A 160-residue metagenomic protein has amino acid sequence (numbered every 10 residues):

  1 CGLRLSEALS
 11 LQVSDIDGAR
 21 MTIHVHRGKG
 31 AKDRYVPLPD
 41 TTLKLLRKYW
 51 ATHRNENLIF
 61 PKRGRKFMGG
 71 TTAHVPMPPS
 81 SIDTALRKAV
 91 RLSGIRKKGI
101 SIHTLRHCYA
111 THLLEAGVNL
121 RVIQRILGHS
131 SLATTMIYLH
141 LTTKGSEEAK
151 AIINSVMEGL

Functional and structural regions predicted by a protein language model:
C1-R20, R121: Short, charged phosphate-coordinating catalytic segments
A8, V25, L38, L86 (+2 more regions): Mobile genetic element proteins and their domesticated derivatives, centered on retroelements and DNA transposons
L11, H112-L113, I126, Y138: Short alpha-helical segment immediately N-terminal to, or the first helix within, an HTH/HTH-like DNA-binding domain
R27, L127, A133-I152: Catalytic-site neighborhood detector that most strongly recognizes the C-terminal catalytic loop/helix of tyrosine
G28-K48, L58-R87: C-terminal catalytic core of Y-nucleophile DNA break-rejoin enzymes
V36, N55-L58, D83-R125: Short, basic (Lys/Arg/His-rich) helix/loop patches that form interaction surfaces in the mid-to-C-terminal regions
V36-P37, K48, L141-L160: DNA/chromatin major-groove-contacting recognition/catalytic segments
P78, N119, S130-S131: Short coil turns linking two alpha-helices in DNA-binding domains
